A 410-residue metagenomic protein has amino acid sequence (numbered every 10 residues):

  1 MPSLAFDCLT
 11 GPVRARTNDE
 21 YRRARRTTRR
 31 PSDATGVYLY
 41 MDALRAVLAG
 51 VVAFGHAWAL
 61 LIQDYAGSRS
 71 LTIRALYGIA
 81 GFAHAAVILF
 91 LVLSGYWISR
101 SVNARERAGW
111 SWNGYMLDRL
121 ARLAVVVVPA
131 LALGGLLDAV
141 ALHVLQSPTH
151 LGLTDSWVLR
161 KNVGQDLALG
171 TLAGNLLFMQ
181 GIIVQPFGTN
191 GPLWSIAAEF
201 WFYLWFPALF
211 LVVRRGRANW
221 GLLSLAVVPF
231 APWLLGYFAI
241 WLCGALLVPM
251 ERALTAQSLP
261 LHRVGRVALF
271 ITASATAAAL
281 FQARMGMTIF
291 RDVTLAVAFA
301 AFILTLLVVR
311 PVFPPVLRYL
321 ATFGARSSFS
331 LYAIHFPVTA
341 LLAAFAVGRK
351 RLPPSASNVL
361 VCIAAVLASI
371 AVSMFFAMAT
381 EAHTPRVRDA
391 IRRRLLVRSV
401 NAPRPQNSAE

Functional and structural regions predicted by a protein language model:
F6-Y40, V47-G50, F54-G81, S99-N113 (+8 more regions): Alpha-helical transmembrane segments in multi-pass integral membrane proteins
D42, A46-A49, I88, S94 (+4 more regions): Residues within membrane-spanning alpha-helices of integral membrane proteins, especially the hydrophobic core/packing
G78-A83, K161-G164: Membrane-proximal lumenal/periplasmic loop motifs of glycosylation machinery
Y115-L120, L177-M179: A short amphipathic helical element positioned immediately N-terminal to and/or at the very start of a transmembrane
L117-A130, F210, R326: Alpha-helical transmembrane segments of multi-pass membrane proteins
L123, Y203, H383-V387: Short alpha-helical functional segments enriched in proximate histidine and acidic residues
A124-F200, L204, V297-A301, L306: Membrane-interface helix-loop-helix regions
L137, G181, L223-P229: Short aromatic/hydrophobic helix-turn
